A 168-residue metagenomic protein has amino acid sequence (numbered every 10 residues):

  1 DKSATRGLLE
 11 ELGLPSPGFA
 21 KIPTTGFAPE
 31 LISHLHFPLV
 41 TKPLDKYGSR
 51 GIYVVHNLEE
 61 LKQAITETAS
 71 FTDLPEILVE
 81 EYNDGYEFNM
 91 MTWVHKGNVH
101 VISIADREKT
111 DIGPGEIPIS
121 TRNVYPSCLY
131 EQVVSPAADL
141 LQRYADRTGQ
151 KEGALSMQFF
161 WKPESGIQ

Functional and structural regions predicted by a protein language model:
K2-L78, N83-G85, H95-N98, P126-D139 (+1 more regions): Active-site nucleotide/adenylate-binding loops and adjacent lid/helix of ATP-dependent enzymes
E30-S33, F37-L44, A105-E108, G113-P114 (+1 more regions): Contiguous hydrophobic segments
P38, A154, I167: Hydrophobic "anchor" residues on beta-strands that sit immediately upstream of conserved functional sites
E76, S156-Q158: Residues at or immediately flanking beta-strands
E81-D84, T92-Q150, A154, W161: ATP-dependent carboxylate/phosphate-activation module, predominantly the ATP-grasp catalytic core and closely related
E87, V99, I167: Short, mixed charged/polar active-site loops that provide acid/base catalysis or chelate metal/phosphate cofactors
T92, S165-Q168: A short beta-strand motif that forms the metal-chelation/ATP-contact edge of phosphoryl-transfer active sites
